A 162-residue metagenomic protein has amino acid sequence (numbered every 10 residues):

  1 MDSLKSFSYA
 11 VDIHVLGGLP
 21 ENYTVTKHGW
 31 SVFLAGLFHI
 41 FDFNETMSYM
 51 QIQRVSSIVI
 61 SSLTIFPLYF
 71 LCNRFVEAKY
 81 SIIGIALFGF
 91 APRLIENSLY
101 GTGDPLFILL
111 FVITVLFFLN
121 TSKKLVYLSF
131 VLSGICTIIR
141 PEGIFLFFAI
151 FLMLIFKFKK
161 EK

Functional and structural regions predicted by a protein language model:
M1-L4, V15-A35: Membrane-proximal lumenal/periplasmic loop motifs of glycosylation machinery
S6, S61-T64, F88, G103-V115 (+1 more regions): Hydrophobic core segments of transmembrane alpha-helices in multi-pass, intramembrane catalytic enzymes
T26, R93-L106: Short acidic/glycine- and proline-prone juxtamembrane loop motifs at membrane-interface regions of multi-pass membrane
Q51-V76, I113: Transmembrane-helix motifs of polytopic, lipid-linked glycan transferases
R74-K79, T114-L128: Membrane-interface transmembrane helices that cradle and orient dolichyl/undecaprenyl
I82-R93, V115: Transmembrane and membrane-interface helices of multi-pass, inner-membrane envelope-modifying transferases
G84-I85, F117, V126-R140, F147-L152: Membrane-interface alpha helices of multi-pass inner-membrane proteins
K159-K162: Membrane-interfacial entry segments at the cytosolic side of transmembrane helices
